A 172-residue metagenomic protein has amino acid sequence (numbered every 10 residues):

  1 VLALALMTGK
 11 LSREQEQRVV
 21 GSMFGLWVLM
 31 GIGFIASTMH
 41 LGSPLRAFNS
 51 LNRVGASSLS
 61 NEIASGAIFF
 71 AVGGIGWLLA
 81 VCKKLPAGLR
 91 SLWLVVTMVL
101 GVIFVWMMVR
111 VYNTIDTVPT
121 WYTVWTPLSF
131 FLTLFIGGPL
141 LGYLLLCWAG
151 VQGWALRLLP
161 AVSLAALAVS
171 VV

Functional and structural regions predicted by a protein language model:
V1-K10, S22-F48, E62-V81, W106: Transmembrane-helix bundle segments that line or gate the permeation/cavity pathway in multi-pass membrane proteins
A3-M7, V54, L144: Generic, well-ordered alpha-helical scaffold segments in large soluble proteins
K10-E14, S65-A67, V72-V172: Long, contiguous internal "core" modules enriched in hydrophobic/ aromatic residues
S12-E16, F48-A56: Perimembrane loop-to-helix junctions flanking transmembrane segments
Q17-V19, S58-S60, R90: Interfacial loop-to-helix junctions that mark the boundaries of transmembrane helices in multi-pass membrane
R18-G25, V162-A165: Junctions where cytoplasmic loops transition into the N-terminal start of transmembrane alpha-helices in multi-pass
L45-L51, I115-P119: Short, flexible helix-coil linker/hinge segments at the edges of structured domains or between repeats
L51-I63, L132: Functional transmembrane or membrane-interface alpha-helices that line membrane-embedded catalytic, ligand-binding
